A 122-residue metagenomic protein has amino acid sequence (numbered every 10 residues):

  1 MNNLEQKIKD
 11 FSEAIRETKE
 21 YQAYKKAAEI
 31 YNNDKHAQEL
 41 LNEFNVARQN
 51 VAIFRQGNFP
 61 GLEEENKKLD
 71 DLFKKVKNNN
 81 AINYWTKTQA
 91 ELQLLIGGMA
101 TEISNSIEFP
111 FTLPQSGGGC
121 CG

Functional and structural regions predicted by a protein language model:
E5-E29: Short, charge-rich amphipathic alpha-helices with coiled-coil/heptad character
Y31, K35-T88: Amphipathic alpha-helical segments
E91-S104: C-terminal structural segments of small proteins and small subunits
E102, F109-F111: C-terminal cap of thioredoxin/glutaredoxin-like
T112-G122: Histidine-centered metal-binding segments
